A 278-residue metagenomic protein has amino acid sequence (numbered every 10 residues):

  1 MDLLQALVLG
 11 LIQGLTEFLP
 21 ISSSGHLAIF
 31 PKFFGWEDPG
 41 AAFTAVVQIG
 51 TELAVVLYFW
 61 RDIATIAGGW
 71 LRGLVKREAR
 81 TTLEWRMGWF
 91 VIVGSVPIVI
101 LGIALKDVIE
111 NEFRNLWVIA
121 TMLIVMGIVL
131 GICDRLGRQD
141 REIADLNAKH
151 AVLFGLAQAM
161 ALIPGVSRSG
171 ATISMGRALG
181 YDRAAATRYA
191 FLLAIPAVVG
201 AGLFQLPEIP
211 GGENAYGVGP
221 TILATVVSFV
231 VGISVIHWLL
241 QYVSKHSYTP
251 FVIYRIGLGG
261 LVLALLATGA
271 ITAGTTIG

Functional and structural regions predicted by a protein language model:
M1-G278: Multi-pass membrane proteins that catalyze or facilitate reactions on polyprenyl-/lipid-phosphate substrates and their
